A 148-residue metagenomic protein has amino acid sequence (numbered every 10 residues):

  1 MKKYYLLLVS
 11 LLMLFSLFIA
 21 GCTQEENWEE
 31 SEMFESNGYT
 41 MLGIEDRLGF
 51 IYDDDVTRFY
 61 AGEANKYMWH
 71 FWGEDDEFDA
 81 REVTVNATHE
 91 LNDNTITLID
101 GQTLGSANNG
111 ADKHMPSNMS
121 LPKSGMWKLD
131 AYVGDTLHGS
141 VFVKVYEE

Functional and structural regions predicted by a protein language model:
M1-L8: Bacterial N-terminal signal peptides that target proteins for export
F18-G21: C-terminal motif of bacterial Sec signal peptides marking the signal peptidase cleavage site
E25-S120, V133-E148: Contiguous segments within soluble domain cores/interaction surfaces
K123-G125: Short tyrosine-centred short linear motifs in exposed loops/low-complexity segments
W127-V133: Short, aromatic- and glycine-rich surface loops/edge beta-strands on solvent-exposed regions
